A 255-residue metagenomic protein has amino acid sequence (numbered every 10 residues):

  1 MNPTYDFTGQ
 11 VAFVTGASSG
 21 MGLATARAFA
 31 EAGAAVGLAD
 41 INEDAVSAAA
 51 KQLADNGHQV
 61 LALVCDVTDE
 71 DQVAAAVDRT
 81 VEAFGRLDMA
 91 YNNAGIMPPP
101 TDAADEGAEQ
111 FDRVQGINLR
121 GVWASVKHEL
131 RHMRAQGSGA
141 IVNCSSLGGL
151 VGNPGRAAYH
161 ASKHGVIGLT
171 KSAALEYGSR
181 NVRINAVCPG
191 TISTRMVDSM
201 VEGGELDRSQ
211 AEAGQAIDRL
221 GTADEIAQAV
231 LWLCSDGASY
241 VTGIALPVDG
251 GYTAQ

Functional and structural regions predicted by a protein language model:
N2-T4, M97-P100, V151, L231 (+1 more regions): Short C-terminal tail/terminal secondary-structure segment of NAD(P)H-dependent dehydrogenase/reductase domains
V11, S18-G20: Conserved glycine-rich cofactor-binding loop
F84, W123, L130, S138 (+2 more regions): C-terminal substrate-recognition "lid" of short-chain dehydrogenase/reductases
M97-D112, A135, G155-A158, D198-E202: Conserved mid-core segment of classical short-chain dehydrogenase/reductases
A104-W123, S138, V142, Y159 (+2 more regions): Catalytic Tyr-X3-Lys loop
V126, S162, T170: Active-site helix of classical SDR
R131, L175-S179, S239: Alpha-helical segment proximal to the catalytic Tyr-Lys
S146: Residue(s) in the substrate-gating loop at a strand-loop-helix junction that position the organic substrate next
